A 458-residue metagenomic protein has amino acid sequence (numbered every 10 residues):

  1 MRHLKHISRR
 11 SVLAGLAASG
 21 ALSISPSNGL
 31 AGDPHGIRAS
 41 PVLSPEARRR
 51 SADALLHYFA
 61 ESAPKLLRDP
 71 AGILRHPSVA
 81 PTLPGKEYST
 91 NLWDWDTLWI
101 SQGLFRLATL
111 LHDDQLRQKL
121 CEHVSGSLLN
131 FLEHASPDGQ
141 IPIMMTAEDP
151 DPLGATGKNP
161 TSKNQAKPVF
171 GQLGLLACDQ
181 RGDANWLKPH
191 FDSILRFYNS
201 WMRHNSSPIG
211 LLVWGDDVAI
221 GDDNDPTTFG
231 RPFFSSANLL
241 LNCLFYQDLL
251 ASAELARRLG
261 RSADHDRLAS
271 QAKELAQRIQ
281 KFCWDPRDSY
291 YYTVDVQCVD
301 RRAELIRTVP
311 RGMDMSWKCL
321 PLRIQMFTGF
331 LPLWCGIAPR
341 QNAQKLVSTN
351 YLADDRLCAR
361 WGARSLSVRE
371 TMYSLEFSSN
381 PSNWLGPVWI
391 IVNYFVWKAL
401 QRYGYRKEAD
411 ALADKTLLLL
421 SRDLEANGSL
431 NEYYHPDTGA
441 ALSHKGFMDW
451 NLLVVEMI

Functional and structural regions predicted by a protein language model:
R2-S19: N-terminal secretory signal peptides and thylakoid transit peptides that target proteins across membranes
G29-G32: Boundary at the C-terminal end of the N-terminal hydrophobic targeting segment
H35-A54, Y58, L66-D69, P142-M145 (+4 more regions): Catalytic cores of carbohydrate-active enzymes
I37-R68, Q115, K119, G126-I141 (+7 more regions): Active-site acid/base region of carbohydrate-active enzymes
A71-T90, I141-A166, G210-S236, D288-T328 (+2 more regions): Carbohydrate-binding/catalytic loop surfaces
T90-V213, L239-Y246, M326, P387-A409 (+2 more regions): Aromatic-rich carbohydrate-recognition surfaces in CAZymes
S348-A359, L366-R369, P381-S382, F395-I458: Non-catalytic C-terminal accessory modules of carbohydrate-active enzymes
